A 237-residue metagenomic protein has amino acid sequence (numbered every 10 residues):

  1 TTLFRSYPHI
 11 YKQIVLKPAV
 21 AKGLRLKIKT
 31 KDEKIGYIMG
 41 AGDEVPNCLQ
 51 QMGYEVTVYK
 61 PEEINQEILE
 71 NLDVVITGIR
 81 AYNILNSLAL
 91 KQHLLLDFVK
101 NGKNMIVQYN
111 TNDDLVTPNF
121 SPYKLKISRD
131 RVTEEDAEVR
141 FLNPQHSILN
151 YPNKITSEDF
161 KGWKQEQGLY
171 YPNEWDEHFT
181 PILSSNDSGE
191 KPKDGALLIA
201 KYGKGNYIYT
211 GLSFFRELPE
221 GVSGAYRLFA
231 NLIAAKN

Functional and structural regions predicted by a protein language model:
T2-L3: Short, small-residue-biased leader/transition segments that mark boundaries at the very start of proteins
Y7-R25: Edge strands and adjacent loops of beta-rich recognition modules
K22-H93: Conserved, compact domain cores that house catalytic/ligand-binding motifs in diverse enzymes and effector modules
K29-T30, I68-E70, V99-K100, K191 (+1 more regions): Extracellular/periplasmic catalytic domains that process cell-envelope and extracellular macromolecules
D73-G78, I106, Y207-G211: Structural motif
R80-K161: A glycine-rich, often tryptophan-bearing local segment used as a flexible ligand/cofactor-contacting loop or short
R129-V222, N237: Catalytic beta-strand/loop cores that center a nucleophilic Ser/Cys/Thr and support acyl-enzyme chemistry
G224-K236: Short amphipathic C-terminal alpha-helix that caps PH/PH-like domains
